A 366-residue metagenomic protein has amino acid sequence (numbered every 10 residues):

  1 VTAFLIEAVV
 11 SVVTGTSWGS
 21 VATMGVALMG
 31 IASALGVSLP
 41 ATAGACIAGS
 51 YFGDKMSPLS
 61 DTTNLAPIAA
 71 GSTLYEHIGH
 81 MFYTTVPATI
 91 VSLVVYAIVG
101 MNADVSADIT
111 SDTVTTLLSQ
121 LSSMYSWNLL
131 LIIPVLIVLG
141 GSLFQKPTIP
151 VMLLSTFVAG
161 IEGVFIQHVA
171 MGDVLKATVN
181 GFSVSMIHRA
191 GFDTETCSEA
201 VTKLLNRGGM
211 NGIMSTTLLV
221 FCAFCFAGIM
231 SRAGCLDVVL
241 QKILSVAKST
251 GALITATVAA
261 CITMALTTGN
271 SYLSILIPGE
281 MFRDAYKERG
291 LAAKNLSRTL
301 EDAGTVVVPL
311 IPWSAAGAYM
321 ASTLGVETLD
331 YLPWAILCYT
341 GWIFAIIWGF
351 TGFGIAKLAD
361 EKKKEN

Functional and structural regions predicted by a protein language model:
V1, L136-C222, K242: Hydrophobic transmembrane alpha-helices of multi-pass solute/ion transporters
V1-L35, T194-D284: Membrane-embedded alpha-helical segments and adjacent helix-loop junctions characteristic of multi-pass solute
A3-S11, P87-G100, L130-F144, L153-V164 (+4 more regions): Hydrophobic core segments of alpha-helical transmembrane domains in multi-pass membrane transport and ion-translocation
L5-V9, A107-L121, V239, N295-L296: Short juxtamembrane and helix-loop transition motifs at transmembrane-helix boundaries in membrane proteins
M29-A41, V326-L329: Helix-coil boundary and interhelical linker segments in multi-pass alpha-helical membrane proteins
L39-G53, M81, T85, T89 (+2 more regions): Alpha-helical transmembrane segments
L65-Y75, V99-L136, E162-C197, L204 (+1 more regions): Transmembrane alpha-helical segments and their short flanking loops that form helix-hairpins/helix-helix interfaces
A69-T85, T89, G228, A247-N366: C-terminal transmembrane helix pair
